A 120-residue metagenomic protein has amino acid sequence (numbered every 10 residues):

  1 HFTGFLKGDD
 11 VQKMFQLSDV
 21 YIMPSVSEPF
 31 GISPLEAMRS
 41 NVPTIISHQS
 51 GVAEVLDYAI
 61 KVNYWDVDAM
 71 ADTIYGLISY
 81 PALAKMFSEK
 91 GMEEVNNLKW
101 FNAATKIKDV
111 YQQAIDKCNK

Functional and structural regions predicted by a protein language model:
F5-L6, K13-S18: Short alpha-helical donor nucleotide-sugar binding micro-motif in glycosyltransferases
V26: Aromatic "clamp/platform" in nucleotide-sugar-dependent glycosyltransferases that forms part of the donor/acceptor
G31-P34: Short glycine/serine-rich donor-binding loops of glycosyltransferases
P43-I46: Short hydrophobic beta-strand element within catalytic cores of glycosyltransferases and related nucleotide-activated
Q49-K61: Short acidic/histidine- and often glycine-rich active-site loop of Leloir-type glycosyltransferases that engages
A59-D68, G76-P81: Conserved acidic donor-binding segment of nucleotide-sugar-dependent glycosyltransferases
A82-I115: A charged, aromatic-enriched C-terminal amphipathic alpha-helix characteristic of glycosyltransferases across folds
